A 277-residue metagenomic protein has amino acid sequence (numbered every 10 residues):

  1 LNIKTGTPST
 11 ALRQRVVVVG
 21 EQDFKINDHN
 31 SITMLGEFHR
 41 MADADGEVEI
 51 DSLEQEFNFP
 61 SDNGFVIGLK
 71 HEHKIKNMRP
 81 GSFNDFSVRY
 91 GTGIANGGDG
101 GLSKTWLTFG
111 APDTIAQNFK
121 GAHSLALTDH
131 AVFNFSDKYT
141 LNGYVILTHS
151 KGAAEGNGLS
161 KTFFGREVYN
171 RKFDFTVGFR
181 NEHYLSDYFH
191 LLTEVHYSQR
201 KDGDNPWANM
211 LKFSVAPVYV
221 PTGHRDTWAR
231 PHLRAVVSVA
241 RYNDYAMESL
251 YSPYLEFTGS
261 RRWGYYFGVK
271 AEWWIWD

Functional and structural regions predicted by a protein language model:
L1-E37, A208-M210, S214, V237-Y242: Outer membrane beta-barrel
I3-T5, L53-E54, W106-A111, T227 (+1 more regions): Low-complexity, polar-biased intrinsically disordered regions enriched in Pro/Ser/Thr/Gly
L12-Q14, V88, L233: Short, intrinsically disordered low-complexity segments
K25-A42, V48-G203, M210-Y219, W273: Detector for outer-membrane/organellar transmembrane beta-barrel domains, recognizing the amphipathic beta-strand
T108, N209, R230, Y265 (+1 more regions): Intrinsic disorder/low-complexity segments enriched in polar/charged and small flexible residues
N209-L233, V237-T258: Leucine-rich solenoid repeat modules
T258-D277: Outer-membrane beta-barrel "beta-signal"
